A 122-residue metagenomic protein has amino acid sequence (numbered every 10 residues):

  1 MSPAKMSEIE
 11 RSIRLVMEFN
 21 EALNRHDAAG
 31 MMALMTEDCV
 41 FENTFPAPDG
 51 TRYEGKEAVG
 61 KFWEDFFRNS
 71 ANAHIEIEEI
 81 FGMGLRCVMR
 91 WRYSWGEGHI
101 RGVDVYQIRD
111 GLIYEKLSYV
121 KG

Functional and structural regions predicted by a protein language model:
M1-E37: Short, low-complexity N-terminal intrinsically disordered segments enriched in polar/charged residues
S2-R11, D27, G60-G122: A beta-strand edge to alpha-helix "cap/lid" segment located at domain peripheries
F19-A22, E42, R90, S94: Alpha-helix C-capping/helix-to-loop hinge sites
E37-D38, N69: Generic structural signal for alpha-helix termini and adjacent loop/cap motifs
F41-R52: A short gly/proline-enriched turn/hairpin at secondary-structure junctions
R52-Y53, F67: PAS/LOV-family and closely related PAS-like sensory domains
